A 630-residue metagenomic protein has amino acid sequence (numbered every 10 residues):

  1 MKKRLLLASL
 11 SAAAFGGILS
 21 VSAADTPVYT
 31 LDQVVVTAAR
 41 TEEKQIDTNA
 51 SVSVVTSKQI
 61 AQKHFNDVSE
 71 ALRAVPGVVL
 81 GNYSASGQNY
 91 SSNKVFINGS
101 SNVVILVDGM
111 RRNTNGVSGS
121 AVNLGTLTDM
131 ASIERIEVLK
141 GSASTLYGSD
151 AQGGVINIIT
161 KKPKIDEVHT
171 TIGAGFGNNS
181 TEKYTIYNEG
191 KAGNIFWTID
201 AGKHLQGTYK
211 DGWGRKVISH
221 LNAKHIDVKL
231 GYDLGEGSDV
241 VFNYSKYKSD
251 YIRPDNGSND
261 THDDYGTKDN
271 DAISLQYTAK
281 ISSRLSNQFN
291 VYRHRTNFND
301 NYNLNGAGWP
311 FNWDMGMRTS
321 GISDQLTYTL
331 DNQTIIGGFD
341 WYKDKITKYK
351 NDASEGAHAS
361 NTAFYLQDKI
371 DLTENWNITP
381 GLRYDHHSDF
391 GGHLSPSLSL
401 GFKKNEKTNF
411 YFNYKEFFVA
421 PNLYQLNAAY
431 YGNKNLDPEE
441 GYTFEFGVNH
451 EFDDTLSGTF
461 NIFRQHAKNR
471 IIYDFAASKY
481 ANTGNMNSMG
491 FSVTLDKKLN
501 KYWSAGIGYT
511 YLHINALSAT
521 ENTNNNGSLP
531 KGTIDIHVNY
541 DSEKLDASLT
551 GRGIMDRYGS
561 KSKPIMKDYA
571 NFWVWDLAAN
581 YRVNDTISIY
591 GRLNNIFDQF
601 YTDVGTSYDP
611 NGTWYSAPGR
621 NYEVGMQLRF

Functional and structural regions predicted by a protein language model:
V68-A71, N93-F96, L106, N123-T126 (+3 more regions): N-terminal periplasmic accessory domains that precede and gate Gram-negative outer-membrane beta-barrel machines
S69, R73-R111: Extracytoplasmic beta-strand/coil segments of soluble accessory domains associated with Gram-negative outer-membrane
K94, R111-K140: Short acidic/polar hinge/loop motifs at secondary-structure boundaries that mediate gating or recognition
T145, N157, K164-E167, G173-G175 (+2 more regions): Periplasmic-side early beta-strands and strand-to-turn transitions of outer-membrane beta-barrels
D233-K248, G266-T408, L456-I462, K498 (+1 more regions): Face-selective signature of the C-terminal outer-membrane beta-barrel domain
K248-D250, D255, K345, A353 (+7 more regions): Surface-exposed extracellular loop regions of Gram-negative outer-membrane beta-barrel proteins, predominantly
S258-K280, M315-M317, K407-N409, K415-K468 (+4 more regions): Outer-membrane beta-barrel signature, preferentially recognizing the C-terminal barrel domain of Gram-negative
D371-I378, R464-H466, N482-S562, R582 (+3 more regions): Gram-negative outer-membrane beta-barrel transporters
